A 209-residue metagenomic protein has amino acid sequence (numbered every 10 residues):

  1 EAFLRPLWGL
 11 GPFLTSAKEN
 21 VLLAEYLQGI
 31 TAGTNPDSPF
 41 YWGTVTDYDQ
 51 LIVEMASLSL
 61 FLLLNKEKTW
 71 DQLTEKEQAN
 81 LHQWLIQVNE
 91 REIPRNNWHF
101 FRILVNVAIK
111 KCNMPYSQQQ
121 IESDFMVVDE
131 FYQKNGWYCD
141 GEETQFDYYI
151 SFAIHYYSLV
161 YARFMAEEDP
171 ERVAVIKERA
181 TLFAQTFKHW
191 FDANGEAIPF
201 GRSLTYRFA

Functional and structural regions predicted by a protein language model:
A2-L4, W8-F13, L23-T181, K188-A209: Aromatic-lined, polymer-binding surfaces characteristic of secreted/periplasmic polysaccharide-degrading enzymes
K18-E19: Long, charge-dense tracts
